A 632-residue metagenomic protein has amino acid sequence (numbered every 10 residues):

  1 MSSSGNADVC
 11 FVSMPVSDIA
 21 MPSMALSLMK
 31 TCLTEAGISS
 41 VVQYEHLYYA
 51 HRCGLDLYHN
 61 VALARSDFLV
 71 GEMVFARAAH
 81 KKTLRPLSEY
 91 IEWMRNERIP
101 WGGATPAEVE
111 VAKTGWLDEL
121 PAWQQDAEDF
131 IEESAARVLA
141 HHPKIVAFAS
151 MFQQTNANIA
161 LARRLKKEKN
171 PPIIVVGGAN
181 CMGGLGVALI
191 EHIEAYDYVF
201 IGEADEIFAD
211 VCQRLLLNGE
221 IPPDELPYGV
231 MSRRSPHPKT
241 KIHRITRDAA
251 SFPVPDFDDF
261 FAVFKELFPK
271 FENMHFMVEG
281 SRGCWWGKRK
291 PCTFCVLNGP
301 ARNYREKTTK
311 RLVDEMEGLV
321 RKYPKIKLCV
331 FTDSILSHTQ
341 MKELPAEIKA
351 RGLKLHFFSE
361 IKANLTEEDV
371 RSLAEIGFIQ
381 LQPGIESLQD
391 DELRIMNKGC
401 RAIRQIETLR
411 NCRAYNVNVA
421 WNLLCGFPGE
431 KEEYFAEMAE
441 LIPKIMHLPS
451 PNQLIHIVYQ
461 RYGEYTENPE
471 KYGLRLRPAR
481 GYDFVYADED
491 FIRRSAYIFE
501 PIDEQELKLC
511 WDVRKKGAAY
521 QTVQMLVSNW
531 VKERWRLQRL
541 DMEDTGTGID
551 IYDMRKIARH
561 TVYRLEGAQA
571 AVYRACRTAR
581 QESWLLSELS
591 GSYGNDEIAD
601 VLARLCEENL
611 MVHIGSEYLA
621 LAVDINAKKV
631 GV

Functional and structural regions predicted by a protein language model:
S4-G5, V9-P15, P171, V175 (+5 more regions): Conserved SAM/AdoMet-binding glycine-rich loop
D8, V16-Y49, W116, L120-I242: Glycine-rich beta-alpha loop elements in corrinoid/cobalamin-binding modules across cobalamin-dependent enzymes
V9-V12, A20, L28-K30, Q43 (+4 more regions): C-terminal accessory regions of radical SAM enzymes
S17-A20, Y49-H51, Q154-N156, M182-G184 (+11 more regions): Flexible loop/turn segments at secondary-structure boundaries
K82-F130, V138: Long, low-complexity, polar/charged, intrinsically disordered or flexibly structured peripheral segments
D224-F268, E272-E279, G283, M438 (+1 more regions): Extended catalytic-interface subdomain
K270-K310: Canonical Radical SAM [4Fe-4S] cluster-binding loop centered on the CxxxCxxC motif and its immediate flanking residues
V562-V632: Long, charge-rich, low-complexity alpha-helical segments
